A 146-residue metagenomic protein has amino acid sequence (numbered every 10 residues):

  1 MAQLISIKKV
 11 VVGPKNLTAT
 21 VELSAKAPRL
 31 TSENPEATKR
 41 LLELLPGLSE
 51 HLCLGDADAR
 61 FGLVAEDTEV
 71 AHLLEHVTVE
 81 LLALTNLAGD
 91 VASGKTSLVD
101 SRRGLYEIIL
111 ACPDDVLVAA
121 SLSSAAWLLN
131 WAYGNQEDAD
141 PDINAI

Functional and structural regions predicted by a protein language model:
M1-N86, S123-A125: His/Glu-rich zincin catalytic helix
T18, N86-W127: M16 family metallopeptidases and their MPP-like homologs
D56, V91, L129, I143-I146: Short, surface-exposed, charged/polar-biased interaction segments
L81-L82, L129-Q136: A generic secondary-structure signal for well-formed alpha-helical elements
G134-I146: Acidic/histidine-enriched alpha-helical segments
